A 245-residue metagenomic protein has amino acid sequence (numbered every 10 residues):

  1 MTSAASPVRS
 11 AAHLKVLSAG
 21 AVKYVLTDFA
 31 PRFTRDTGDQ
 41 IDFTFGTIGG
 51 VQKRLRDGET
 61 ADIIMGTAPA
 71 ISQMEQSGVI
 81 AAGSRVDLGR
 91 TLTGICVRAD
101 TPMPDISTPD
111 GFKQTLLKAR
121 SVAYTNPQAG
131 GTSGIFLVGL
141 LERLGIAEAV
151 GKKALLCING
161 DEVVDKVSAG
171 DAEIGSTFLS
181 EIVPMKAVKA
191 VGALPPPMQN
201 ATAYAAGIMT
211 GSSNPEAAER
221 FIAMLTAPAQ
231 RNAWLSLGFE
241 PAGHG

Functional and structural regions predicted by a protein language model:
M1-T44, G49, K53-T60, A68-P69 (+3 more regions): Exported/periplasmic ABC-transporter solute-binding proteins
I63: Internal catalytic or translocation cores that form aromatic/hydrophobic pockets or channels for amphipathic metabolites
G83: Short active-site loop at a secondary-structure junction that contains or immediately precedes the catalytic residue(s)
